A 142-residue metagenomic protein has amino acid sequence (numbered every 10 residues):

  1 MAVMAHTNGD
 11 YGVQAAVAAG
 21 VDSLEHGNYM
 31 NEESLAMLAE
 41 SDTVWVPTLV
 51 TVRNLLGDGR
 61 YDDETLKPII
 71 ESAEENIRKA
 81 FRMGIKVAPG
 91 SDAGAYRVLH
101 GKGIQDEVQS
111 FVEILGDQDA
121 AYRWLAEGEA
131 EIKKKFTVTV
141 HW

Functional and structural regions predicted by a protein language model:
M1-W45, K67-V87, A120: Histidine/acidic residue-rich metal-binding segments in metalloenzymes
A2, Y61, E71-W142: His/Asp/Glu-enriched, well-ordered alpha-helical/loop segment that forms or immediately abuts the divalent-metal
N8-D10, Y29, L49-V52, G94-Y96: Active-site beta-loop-alpha junctions enriched in small/polar residues
Q14-A16, L35, L56-D58, L99-H100 (+1 more regions): Short Asp/Glu-rich motifs
A18-G20, L38-A39, G59-Y61, K102-Q105: Short, glycine/charged-enriched secondary-structure capping and boundary segments
S41-P68, V108: Active-site gating loops and adjacent loop-to-helix segments of metal-dependent hydrolytic enzymes
